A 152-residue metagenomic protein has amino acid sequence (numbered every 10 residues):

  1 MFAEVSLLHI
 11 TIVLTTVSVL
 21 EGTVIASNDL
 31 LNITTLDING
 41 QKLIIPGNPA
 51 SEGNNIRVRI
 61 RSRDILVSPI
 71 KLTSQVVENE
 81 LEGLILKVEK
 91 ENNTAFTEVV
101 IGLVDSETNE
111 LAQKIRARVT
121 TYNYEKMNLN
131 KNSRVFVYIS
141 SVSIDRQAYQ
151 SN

Functional and structural regions predicted by a protein language model:
M1-Q41, R63: Internal alpha/beta loop-helix hairpins
I25, L86-E89, G102: Conserved positions in beta-strands of structured domains
L30-T35, E91-G102: Short aromatic-glycine-enriched beta-strand elements
T34, I56, T97-V99, Q113-I115 (+1 more regions): Conserved beta-strand core positions
G40-E89, T121-N152: Glycine/charge-rich catalytic "coupling/switch" loops of P-loop NTPases
E80-L81, L103-K114: Compact, glycine-rich, soluble single-domain proteins
R116-T120: A beta-strand/beta-hairpin structural motif
